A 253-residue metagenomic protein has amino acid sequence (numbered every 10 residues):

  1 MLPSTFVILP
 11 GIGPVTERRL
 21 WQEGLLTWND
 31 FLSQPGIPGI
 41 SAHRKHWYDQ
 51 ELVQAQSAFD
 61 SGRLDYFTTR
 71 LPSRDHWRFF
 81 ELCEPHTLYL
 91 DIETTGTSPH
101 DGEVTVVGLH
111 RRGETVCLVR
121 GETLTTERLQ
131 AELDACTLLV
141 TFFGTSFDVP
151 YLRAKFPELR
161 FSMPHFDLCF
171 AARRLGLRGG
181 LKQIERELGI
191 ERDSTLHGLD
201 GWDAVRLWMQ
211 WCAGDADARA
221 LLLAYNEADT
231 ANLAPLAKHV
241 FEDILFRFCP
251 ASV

Functional and structural regions predicted by a protein language model:
M1-C83: N-terminal accessory regions of nucleic-acid-interacting proteins
G24, F156, V240: Active-site catalytic pocket residues across diverse enzymes, especially alpha/beta-hydrolases
T68-L138: Conserved RNase H-like, two-metal-ion catalytic cores of nucleic-acid enzymes
D91-E93, D148, D167, D229: Acidic active-site catalytic centers that drive phospho-/nucleotidyl reactions and related ester hydrolyses
S98, D148-Y151, A234: Short catalytic/ligand-binding loop motif for oxyanion handling, primarily in non-cytosolic enzymes, centered on
D101-G102, L152-A154, K238: Short amphipathic alpha-helical segments
V106-E191: Conserved DEDDh/DEDDy metal-dependent 3′-5′ exonuclease domain
G189-V253: Acidic, Mg2+-coordinating catalytic module of metal-dependent nucleases/exonucleases that use a two-metal-ion mechanism
